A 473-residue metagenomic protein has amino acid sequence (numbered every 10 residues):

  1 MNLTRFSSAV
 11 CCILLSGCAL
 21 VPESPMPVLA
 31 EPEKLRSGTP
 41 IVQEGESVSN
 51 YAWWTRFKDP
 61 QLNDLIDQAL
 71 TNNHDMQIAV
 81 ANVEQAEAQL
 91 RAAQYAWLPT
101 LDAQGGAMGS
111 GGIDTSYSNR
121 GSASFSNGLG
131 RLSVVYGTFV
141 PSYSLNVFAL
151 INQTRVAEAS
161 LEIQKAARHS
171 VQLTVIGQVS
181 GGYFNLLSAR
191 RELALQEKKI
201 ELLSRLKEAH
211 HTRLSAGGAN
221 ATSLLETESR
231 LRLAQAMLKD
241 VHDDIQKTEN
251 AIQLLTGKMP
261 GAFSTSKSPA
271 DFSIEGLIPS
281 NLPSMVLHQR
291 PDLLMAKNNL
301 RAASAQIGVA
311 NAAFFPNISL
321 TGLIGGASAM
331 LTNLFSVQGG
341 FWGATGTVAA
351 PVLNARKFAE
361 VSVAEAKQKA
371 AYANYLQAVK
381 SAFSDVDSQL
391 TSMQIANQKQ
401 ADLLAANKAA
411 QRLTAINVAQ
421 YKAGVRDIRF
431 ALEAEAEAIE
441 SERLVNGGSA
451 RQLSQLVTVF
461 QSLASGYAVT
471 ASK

Functional and structural regions predicted by a protein language model:
M1-T71, N119-R120, K239-H288, M330 (+1 more regions): Terminal intrinsically disordered/low-complexity segments used for targeting and assembly
V42, V48-F57, G106-V140, A262-P279 (+3 more regions): Small/polar, glycine/serine/threonine/aspartate-rich low-complexity segments that form flexible
S47, T55, L70, A92 (+6 more regions): Amphipathic alpha-helical coiled-coil scaffold segments and their short linker/junction regions
I66, Y136-V140, Y183, P283 (+2 more regions): Membrane-embedded beta-strand positions in outer-membrane beta-barrel channels/transporters
I78, L145-Q172, T222-E226, Q289 (+6 more regions): Sec/SRP-type N-terminal targeting helices
V80, T154, A221-S229, I428-A436: Short, charged, amphipathic alpha-helical segments
A166-L282, S392, A396, I416-A419 (+3 more regions): Periplasmic alpha-helical coiled-coil/stalk elements that build and connect Gram-negative outer-membrane
